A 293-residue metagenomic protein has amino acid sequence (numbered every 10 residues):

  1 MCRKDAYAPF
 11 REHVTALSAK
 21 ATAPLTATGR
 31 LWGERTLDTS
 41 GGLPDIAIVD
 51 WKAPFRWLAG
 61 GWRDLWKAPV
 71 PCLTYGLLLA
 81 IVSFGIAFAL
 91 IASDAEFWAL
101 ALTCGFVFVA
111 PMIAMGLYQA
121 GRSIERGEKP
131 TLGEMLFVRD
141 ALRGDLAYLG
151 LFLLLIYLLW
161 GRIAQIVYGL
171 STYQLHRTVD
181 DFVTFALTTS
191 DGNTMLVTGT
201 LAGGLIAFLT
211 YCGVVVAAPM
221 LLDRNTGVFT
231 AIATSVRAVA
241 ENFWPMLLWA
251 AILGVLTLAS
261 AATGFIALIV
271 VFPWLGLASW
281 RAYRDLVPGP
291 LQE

Functional and structural regions predicted by a protein language model:
M1-E293: Hydrophobic alpha-helical membrane segments
